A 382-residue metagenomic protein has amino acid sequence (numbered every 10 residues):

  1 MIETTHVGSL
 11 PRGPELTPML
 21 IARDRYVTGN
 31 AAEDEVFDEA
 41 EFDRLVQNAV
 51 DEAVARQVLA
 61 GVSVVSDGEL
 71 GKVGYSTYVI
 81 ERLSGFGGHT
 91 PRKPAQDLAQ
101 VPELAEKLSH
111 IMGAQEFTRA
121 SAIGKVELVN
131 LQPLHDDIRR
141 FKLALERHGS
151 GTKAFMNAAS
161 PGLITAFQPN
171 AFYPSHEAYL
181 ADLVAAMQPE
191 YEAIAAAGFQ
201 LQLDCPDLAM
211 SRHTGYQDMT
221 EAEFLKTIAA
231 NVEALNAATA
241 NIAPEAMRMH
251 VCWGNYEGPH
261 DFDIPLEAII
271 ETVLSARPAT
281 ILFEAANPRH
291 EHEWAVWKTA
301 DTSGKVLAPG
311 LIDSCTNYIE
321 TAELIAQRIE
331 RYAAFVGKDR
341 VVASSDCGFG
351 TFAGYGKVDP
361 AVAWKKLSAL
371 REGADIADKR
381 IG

Functional and structural regions predicted by a protein language model:
M1-G382: Domain-level signal for soluble alpha/beta catalytic cores
